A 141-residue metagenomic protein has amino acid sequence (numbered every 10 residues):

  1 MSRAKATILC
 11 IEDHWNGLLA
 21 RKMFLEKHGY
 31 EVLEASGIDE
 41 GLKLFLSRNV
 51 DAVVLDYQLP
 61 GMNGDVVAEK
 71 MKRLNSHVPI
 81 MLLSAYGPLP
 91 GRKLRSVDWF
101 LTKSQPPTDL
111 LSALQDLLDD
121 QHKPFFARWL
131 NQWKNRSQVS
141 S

Functional and structural regions predicted by a protein language model:
E12: Conserved acidic carboxylate
W15-L33: Two-component/phosphorelay signaling modules centered on CheY-like receiver
E34-A52: Acidic, metal-coordinating helix/loop segments flanking the phosphotransfer/catalytic sites of two-component signaling
G37, N63-V66: Acidic catalytic/metal-coordinating carboxylates
D56: Active-site residues of response regulator receiver
P60: The feature encodes the CheY-like receiver
Q121-S141: CheY-like receiver
